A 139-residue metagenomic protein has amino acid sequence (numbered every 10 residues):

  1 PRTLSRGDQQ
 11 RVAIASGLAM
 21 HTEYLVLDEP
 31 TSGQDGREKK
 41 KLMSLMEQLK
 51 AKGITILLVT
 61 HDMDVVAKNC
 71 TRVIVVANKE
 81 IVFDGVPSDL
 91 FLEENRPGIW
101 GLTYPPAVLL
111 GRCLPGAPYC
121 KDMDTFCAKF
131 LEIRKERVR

Functional and structural regions predicted by a protein language model:
P1-L4: Conserved ABC ATPase signature
I14: Hydrophobic anchor residue at the start of the ABC signature
L25-D28: Catalytic Walker B motif of ABC-type/P-loop ATPase nucleotide-binding domains
T60-H61: H-loop/switch region of ABC-family ATPase nucleotide-binding domains
V66-K68: A short, surface-exposed alpha-helical micro-motif characterized by mixed small hydrophobic and charged/polar residues
E80-A107: Conserved beta-strand-loop-alpha-helix hinge in the C-terminal portion of ABC ATPase nucleotide-binding domains
P97-R139: ABC ATPase nucleotide-binding domains
